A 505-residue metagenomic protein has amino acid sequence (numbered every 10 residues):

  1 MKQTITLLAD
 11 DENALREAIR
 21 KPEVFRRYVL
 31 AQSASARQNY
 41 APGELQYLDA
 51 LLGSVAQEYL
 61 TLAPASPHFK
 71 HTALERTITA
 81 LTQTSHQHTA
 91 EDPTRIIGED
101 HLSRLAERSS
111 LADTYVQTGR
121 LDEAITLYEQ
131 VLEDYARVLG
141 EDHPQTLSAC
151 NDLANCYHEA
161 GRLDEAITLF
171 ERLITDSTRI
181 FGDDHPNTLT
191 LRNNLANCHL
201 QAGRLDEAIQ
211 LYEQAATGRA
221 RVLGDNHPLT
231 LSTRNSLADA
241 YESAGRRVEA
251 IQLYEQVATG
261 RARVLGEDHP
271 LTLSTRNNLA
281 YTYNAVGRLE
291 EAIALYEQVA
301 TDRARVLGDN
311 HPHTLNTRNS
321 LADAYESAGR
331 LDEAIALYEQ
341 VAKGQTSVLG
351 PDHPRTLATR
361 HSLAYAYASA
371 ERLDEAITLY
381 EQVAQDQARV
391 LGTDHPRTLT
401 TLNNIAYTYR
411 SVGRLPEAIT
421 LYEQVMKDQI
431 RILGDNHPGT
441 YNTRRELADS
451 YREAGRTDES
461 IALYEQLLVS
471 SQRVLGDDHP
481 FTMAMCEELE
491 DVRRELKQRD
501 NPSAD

Functional and structural regions predicted by a protein language model:
K2-I78, T84: Winged-helix-like regulatory helical subdomains adjacent to P-loop NTPase cores
A50, E58, F69-D505: Intrinsic-disorder-linked linear interaction elements in eukaryotic regulatory proteins
